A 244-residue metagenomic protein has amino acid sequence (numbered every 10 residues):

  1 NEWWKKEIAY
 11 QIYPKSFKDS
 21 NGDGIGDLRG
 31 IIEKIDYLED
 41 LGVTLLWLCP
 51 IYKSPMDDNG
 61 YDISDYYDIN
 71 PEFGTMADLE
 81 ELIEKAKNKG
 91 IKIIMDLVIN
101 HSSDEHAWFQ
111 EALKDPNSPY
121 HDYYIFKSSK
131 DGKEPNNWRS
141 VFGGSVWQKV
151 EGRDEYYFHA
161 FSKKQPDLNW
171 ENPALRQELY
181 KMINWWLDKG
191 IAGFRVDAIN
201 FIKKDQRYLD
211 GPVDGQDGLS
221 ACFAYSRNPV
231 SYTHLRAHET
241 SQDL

Functional and structural regions predicted by a protein language model:
N1-N184, D188, F201-R236, S241: Acidic/aromatic-lined carbohydrate-recognition and catalytic surfaces of CAZymes acting on diverse glycans
L46, F194-V196: Hydrophobic residues within beta-strands of alpha/beta enzymes
K189-G193: A glycine-centered loop/beta-turn motif at secondary-structure junctions
L244: Conserved AMP-binding A3 loop
